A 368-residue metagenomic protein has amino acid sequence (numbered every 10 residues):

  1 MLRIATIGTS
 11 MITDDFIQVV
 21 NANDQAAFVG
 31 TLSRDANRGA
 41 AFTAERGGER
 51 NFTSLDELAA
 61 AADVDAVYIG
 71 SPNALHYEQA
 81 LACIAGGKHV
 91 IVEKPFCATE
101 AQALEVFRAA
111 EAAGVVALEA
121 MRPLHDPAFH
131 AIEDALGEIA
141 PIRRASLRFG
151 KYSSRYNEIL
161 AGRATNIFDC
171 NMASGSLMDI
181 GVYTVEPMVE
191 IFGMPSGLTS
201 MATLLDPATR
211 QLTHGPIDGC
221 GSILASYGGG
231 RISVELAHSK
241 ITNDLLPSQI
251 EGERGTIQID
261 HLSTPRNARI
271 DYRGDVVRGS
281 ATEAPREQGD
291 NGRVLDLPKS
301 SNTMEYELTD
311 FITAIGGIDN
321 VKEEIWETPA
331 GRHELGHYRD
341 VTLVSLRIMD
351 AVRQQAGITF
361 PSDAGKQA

Functional and structural regions predicted by a protein language model:
M1-R46: N-terminal Rossmann-like dinucleotide-binding module
T13, V92-E93, A117-E119, I259: Hydrophobic residues in well-ordered beta-strands that form the structural core
A26, A66-Y68, D310-A368: C-terminal helix-rich "cap/oligomerization" subdomain common to oxidoreductases
R34, L295-T309: Active-site loop of classical SDR/Rossmann-like NAD(P)-dependent oxidoreductases, centered on the catalytic Tyr-X3-Lys
N37, R46-A109: Beta-loop-alpha module in the N-terminal Rossmann-like domain of NAD(P)-dependent dehydrogenases, especially those
E105-P123, P141-A145: Rossmann-fold dehydrogenase core element
H125-T199, T209-T213: Predominantly a Rossmann-like dinucleotide-binding segment in NAD(P)-dependent oxidoreductases
V185-N267, T309-V321, A368: Contiguous beta-strand/loop segments that form the cofactor/metal-binding neighborhood of enzyme cores
